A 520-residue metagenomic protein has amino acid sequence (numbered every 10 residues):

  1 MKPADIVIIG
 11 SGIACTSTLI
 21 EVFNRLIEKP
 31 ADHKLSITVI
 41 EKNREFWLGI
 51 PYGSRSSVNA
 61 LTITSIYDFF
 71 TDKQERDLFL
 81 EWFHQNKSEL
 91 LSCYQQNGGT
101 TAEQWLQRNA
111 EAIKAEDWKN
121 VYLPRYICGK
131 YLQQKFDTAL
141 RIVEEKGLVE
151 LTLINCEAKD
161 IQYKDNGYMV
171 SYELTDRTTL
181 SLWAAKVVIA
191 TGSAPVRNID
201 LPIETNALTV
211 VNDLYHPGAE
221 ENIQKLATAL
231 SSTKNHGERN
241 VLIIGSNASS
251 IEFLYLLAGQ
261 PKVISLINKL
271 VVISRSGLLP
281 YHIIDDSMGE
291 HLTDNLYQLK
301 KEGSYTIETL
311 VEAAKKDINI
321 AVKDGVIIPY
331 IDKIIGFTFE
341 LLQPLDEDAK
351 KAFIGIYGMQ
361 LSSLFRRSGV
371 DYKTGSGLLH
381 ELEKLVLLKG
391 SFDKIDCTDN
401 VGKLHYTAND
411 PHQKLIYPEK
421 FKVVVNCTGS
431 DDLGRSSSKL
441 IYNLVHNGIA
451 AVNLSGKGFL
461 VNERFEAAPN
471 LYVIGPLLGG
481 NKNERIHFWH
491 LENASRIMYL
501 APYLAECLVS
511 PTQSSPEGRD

Functional and structural regions predicted by a protein language model:
M1-S56, L106, A110-A248, E252-T512 (+1 more regions): Flavin (primarily FAD) cofactor-binding/catalytic cores of flavoenzymes
E41-A110: Redox-cofactor-proximal catalytic regions of oxidoreductases
